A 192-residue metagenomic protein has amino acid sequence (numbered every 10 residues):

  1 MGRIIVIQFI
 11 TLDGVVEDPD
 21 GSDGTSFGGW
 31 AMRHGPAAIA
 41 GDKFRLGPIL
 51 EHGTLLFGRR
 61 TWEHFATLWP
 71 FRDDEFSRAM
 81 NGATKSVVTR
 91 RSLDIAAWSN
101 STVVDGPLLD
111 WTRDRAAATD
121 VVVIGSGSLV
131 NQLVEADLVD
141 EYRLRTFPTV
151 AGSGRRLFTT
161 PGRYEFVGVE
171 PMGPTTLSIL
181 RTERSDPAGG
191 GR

Functional and structural regions predicted by a protein language model:
M1-R192: Enzymes that bind and transform nitrogen-containing heteroaromatic metabolites
